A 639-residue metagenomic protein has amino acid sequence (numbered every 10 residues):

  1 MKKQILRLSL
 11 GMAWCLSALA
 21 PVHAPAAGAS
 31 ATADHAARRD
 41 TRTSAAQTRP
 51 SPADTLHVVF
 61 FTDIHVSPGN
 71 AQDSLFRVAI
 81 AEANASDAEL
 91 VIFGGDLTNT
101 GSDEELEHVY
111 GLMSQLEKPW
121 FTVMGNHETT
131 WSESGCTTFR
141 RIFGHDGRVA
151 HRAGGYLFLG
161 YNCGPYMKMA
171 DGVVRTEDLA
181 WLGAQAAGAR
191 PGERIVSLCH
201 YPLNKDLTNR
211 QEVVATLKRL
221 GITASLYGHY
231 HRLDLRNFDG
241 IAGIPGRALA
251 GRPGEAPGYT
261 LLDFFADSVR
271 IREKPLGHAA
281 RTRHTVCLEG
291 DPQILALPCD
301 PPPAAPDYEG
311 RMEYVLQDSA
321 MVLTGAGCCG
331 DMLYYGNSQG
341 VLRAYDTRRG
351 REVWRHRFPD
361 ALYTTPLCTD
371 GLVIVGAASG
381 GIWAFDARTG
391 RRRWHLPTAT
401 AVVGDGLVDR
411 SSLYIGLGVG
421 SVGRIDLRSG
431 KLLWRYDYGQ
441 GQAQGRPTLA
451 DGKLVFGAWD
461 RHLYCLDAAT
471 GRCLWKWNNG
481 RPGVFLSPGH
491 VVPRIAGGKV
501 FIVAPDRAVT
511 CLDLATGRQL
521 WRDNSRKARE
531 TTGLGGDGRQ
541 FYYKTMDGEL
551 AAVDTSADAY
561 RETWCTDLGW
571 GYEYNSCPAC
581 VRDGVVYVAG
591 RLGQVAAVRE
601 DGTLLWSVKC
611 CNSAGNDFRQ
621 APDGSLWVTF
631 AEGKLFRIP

Functional and structural regions predicted by a protein language model:
A26-E107: N-terminal active-site segment of His-dependent metallophosphoesterases
P52, F265-G327, N337, R348-R351: A short C-terminal boundary segment appended to hydrolase-like catalytic domains
D103-E193, E212-A224, D234-G246, R252-F265 (+1 more regions): Extended active-site neighborhood of metal-dependent phosphoesterases/phosphodiesterases
P306-G327, W354-T369, W394-D409, G418 (+6 more regions): Extracytoplasmic beta-rich repeat domains
D346-G350, D386-G390, D426-G430, D467-G471 (+4 more regions): Short loop/turn segments that connect beta-strands within beta-propeller blades
